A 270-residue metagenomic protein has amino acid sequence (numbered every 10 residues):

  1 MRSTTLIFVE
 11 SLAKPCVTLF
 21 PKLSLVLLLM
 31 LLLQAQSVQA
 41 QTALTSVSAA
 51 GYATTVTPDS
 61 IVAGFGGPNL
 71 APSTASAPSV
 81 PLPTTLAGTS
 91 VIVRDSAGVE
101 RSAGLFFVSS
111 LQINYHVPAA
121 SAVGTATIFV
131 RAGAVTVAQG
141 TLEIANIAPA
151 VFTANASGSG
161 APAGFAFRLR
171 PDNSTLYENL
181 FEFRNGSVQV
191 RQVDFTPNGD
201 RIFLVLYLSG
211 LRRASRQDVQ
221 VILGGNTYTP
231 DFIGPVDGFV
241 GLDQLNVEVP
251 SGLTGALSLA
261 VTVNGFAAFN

Functional and structural regions predicted by a protein language model:
S3, A35-S37: Positively charged, low-complexity intrinsically disordered regions
K22-Q34: Bacterial N-terminal signal peptides
A40-N270: A sequence-level detector for low-complexity, Ser/Thr- and acidic-rich stretches
